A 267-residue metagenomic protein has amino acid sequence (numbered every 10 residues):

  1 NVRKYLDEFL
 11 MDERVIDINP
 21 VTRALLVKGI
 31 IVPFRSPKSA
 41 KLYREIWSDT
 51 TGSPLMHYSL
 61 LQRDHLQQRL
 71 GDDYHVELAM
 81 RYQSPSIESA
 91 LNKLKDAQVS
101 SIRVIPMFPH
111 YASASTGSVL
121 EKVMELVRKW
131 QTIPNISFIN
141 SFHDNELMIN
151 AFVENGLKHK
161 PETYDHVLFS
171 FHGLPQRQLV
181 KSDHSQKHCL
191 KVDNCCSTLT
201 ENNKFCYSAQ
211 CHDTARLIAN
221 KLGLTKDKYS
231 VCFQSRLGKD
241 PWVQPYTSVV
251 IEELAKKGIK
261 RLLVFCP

Functional and structural regions predicted by a protein language model:
N1-P267: Active-site-proximal alpha-helix that buttresses catalytic centers in soluble enzyme cores
